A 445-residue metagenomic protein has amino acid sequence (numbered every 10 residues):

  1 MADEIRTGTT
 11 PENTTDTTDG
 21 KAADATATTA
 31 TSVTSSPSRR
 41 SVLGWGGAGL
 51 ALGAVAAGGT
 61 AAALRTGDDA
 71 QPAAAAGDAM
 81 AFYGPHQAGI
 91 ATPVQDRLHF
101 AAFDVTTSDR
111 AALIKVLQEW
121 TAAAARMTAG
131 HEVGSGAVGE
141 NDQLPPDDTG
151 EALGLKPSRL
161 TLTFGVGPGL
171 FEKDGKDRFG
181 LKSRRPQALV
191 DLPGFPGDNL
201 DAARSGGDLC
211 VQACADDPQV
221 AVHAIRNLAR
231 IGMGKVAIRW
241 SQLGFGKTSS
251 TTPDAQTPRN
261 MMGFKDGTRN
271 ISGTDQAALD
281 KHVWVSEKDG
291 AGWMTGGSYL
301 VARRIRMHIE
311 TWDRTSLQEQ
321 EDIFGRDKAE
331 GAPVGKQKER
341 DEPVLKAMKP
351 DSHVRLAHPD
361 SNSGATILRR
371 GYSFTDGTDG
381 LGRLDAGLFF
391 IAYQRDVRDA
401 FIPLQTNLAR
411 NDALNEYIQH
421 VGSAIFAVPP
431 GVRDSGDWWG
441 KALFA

Functional and structural regions predicted by a protein language model:
M1-P37: N-terminal secretory signal peptides
D3, S41-A62, T66-A445: Long, histidine/aromatic-enriched segments associated with O2/redox biology
